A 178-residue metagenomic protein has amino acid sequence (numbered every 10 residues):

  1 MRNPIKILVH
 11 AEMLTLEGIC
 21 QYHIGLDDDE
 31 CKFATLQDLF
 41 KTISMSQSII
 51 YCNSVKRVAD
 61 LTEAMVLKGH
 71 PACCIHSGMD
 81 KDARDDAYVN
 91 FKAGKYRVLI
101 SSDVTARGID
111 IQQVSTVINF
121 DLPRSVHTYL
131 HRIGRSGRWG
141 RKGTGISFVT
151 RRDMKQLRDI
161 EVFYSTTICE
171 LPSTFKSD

Functional and structural regions predicted by a protein language model:
M1-D178: Conserved helicase RecA-like core
